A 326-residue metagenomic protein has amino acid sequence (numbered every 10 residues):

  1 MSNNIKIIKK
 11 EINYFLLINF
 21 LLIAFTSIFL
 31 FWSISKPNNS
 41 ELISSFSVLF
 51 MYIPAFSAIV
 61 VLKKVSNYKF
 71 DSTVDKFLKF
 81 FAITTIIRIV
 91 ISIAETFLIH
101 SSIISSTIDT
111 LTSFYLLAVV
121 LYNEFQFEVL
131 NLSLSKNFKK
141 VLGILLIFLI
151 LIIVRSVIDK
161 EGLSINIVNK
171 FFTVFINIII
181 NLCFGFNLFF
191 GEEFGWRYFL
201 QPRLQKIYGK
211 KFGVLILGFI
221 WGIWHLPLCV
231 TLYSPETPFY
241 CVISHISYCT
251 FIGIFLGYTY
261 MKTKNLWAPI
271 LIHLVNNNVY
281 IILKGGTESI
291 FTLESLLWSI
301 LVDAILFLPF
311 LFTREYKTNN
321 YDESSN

Functional and structural regions predicted by a protein language model:
M1-K10: Short, Lys/Arg-rich, polar N-terminal cytosolic tail immediately upstream of the first transmembrane signal-anchor
E11-I28, M51-A55, L78-V90, T112-L116 (+2 more regions): Alpha-helical transmembrane segments
I34-N123, K170-I180, S295-I305: Alpha-helical transmembrane segments in multi-pass membrane proteins
K36-L42, I93-F194, Q201-P202, K206-I207 (+1 more regions): Juxtamembrane helix-loop-helix connectors linking adjacent transmembrane helices in multi-pass membrane enzymes
L62-F70, F125-V129, F310-N326: Membrane-interface capping segments at transmembrane-helix boundaries
F190-G218, M261-N265: Membrane-interface helix/loop boundary segments of multi-pass membrane proteins
K211, L215, P238-L301: Functionally important transmembrane alpha-helices
V214-T237: Membrane-helix boundary elements
